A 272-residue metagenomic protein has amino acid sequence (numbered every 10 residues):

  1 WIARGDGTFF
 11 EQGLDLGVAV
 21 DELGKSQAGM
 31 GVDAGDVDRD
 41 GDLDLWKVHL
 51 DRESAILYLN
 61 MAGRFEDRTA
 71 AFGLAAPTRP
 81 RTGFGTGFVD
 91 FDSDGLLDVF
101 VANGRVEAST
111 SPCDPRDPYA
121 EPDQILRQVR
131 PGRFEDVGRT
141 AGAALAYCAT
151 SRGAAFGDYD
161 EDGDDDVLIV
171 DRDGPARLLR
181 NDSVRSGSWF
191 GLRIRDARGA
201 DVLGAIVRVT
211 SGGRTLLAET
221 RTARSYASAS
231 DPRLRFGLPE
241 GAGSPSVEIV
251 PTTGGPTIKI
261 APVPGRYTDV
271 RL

Functional and structural regions predicted by a protein language model:
I2, G29-R39, G83-S93, R152-E161: Beta-propeller blade termini
R4-G7, N60-R64, V129-G132, D182-V184: Short loop/turn segments that connect beta-strands within beta-propeller blades
T8-E22, G63-P77, G132-A144: Blade-edge beta-strand/turn elements of extracellular beta-propeller and related beta-sheet repeat scaffolds
E22-L23, K47-H49, A76-R79, P112-P118 (+2 more regions): Short consensus segments that form the blades of beta-propeller domains, in both extracellular/periplasmic
A28, E53, T82-F84, E121 (+2 more regions): Beta-rich catalytic cores
D40-H49, V99-A102, D166-D171, V247: Hydrophobic beta-strand segments that make up the repeating blades of beta-propeller and related beta-repeat
L74, P118-L272: Gly/Ser/Thr/Pro-enriched helix-cap/hinge segments flanking short amphipathic alpha-helices
A102-A120: Short, conserved, GDST-rich strand-edge loop motifs in beta-rich repeat architectures
